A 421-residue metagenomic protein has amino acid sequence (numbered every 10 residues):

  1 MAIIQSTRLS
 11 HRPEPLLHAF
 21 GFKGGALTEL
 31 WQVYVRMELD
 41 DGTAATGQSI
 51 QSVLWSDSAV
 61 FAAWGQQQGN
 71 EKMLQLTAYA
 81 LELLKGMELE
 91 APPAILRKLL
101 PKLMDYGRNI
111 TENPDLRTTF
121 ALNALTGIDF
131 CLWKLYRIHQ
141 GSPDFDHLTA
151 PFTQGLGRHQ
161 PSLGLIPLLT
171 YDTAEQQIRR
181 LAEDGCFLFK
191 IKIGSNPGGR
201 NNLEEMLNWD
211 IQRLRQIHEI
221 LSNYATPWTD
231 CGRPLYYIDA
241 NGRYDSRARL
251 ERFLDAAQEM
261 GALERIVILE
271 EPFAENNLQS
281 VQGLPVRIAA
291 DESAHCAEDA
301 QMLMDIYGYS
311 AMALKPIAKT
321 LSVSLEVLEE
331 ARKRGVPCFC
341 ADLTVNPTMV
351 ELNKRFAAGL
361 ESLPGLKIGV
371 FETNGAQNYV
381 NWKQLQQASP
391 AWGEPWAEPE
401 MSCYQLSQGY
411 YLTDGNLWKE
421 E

Functional and structural regions predicted by a protein language model:
M1-R36: Short, Gly/Pro- and small/polar-rich lid/capping loops
V35, G42, I128-F130, G141 (+5 more regions): Conserved, mostly hydrophobic/aromatic
E38, A45-Q140: Metal- or metallocofactor-binding catalytic centers and their adjacent structured scaffolds across diverse enzyme
T153-N276: Metal-dependent enolase-superfamily TIM-barrel catalytic cores that perform enediolate-based chemistry
G185-F187, Q258-R265, Q282-A289, M304-M312 (+2 more regions): Glycine-enriched alpha-helix->loop->beta-strand junction motifs that scaffold or abut catalytic
E270-A274, A290-E298, I317-V323: A general structural motif
S310-M312, A318-L343, P347-V350, K354: C-terminal structural cap/anchor segments
T344-E421: Flexible C-terminal active-site loop/helix
